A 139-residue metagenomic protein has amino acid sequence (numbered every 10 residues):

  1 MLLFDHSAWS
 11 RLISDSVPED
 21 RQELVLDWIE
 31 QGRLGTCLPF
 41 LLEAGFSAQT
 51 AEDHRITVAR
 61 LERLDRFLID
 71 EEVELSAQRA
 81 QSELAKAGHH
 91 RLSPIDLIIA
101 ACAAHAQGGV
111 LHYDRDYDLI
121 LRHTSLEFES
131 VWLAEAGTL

Functional and structural regions predicted by a protein language model:
M1, A100, A106-L139: Acidic, PIN/NYN-like endoribonuclease modules and their adjacent C-terminal/linker elements
M1-T36, F46-A59, E135-L139: Short, well-structured N-terminal submotif of metal-dependent ribonuclease cores
W9-S10, L41-A44, Y117-D118: A generic structural signal for short hydrophobic patches within well-formed alpha-helices
Q22, L41, H54-T57, E74-Q78 (+1 more regions): A general structural signal for well-ordered alpha-helical segments in protein cores
G35, F67, E129-V131: General small-molecule cofactor/ligand-binding pocket signal
A51-R55, L84-A85, F128-V131: Short, hinge-like loop/turn segments at secondary-structure boundaries
E52-D65, D70-E72: Active-site-proximal, substrate-binding regions of enzyme catalytic domains and RNA-binding/basic surfaces
R66-L111, R115: Active-site neighborhoods of divalent-metal-dependent phosphate/nucleic-acid chemistry enzymes
